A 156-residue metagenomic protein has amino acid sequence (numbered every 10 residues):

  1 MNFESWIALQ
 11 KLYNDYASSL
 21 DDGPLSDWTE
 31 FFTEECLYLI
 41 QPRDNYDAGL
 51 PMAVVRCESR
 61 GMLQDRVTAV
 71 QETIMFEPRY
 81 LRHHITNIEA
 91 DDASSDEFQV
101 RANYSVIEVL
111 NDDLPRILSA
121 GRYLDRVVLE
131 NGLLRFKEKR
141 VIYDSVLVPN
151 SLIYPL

Functional and structural regions predicted by a protein language model:
M1-D22, E30-E34: Short, low-complexity N-terminal intrinsically disordered segments enriched in polar/charged residues
M1-E4, P51, E58, P115: A structural signal for alpha-helical segments
I7-K11, S19, V54, G61 (+1 more regions): A generic "alpha-helical surface" signal
Y16, W28, L63, V100 (+1 more regions): Hydrophobic pocket/interface hotspot
Y16-S18, Q71-P78, N111-L114: Short helix-to-loop capping/linker segments positioned immediately adjacent to catalytic or ligand/cofactor-binding
E34-N103: A solvent-exposed, acidic/Ser-Thr-rich amphipathic alpha-helical stretch
R82-H84, E89-L156: A beta-strand edge to alpha-helix "cap/lid" segment located at domain peripheries
